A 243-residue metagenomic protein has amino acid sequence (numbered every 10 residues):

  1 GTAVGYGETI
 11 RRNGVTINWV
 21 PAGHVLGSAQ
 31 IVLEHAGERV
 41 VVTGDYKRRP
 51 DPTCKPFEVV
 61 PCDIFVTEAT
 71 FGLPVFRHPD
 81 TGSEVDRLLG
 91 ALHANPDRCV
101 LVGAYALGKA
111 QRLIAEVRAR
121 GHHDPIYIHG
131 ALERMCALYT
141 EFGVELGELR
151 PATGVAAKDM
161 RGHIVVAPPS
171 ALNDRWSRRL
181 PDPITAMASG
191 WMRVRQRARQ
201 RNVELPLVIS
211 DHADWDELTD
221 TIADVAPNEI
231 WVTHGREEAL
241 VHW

Functional and structural regions predicted by a protein language model:
G1-A104, G108, A119-G121: His/Asp/Glu-rich metal-coordinating catalytic cores of metallo-dependent phosphodiesterases/hydrolases acting on
G1-S28, A137-V165: Metallo-beta-lactamase
V20, Y46-R49, L101-H123, M160-P183: A short, flexible N-terminal coil/short beta segment enriched in small residues
V25, G44-Y46, A69-F71, Y105-L107 (+5 more regions): Active-site metal-binding loops of divalent metal-dependent hydrolases
S28-A29, P50-P52, P74-F76, Q111-R112 (+3 more regions): Short helix/loop capping segments that flank catalytic or ligand/cofactor-binding pockets
R39-V40, D63-F65, C99-V100, P125 (+3 more regions): Structural motif
E58-V59, I64, L73-K158, E229-W243: Binuclear metal-ion centers of metallo-dependent hydrolases, dominated by the metallo-beta-lactamase
A119, P151-W243: C-terminal regulatory/interaction regions
